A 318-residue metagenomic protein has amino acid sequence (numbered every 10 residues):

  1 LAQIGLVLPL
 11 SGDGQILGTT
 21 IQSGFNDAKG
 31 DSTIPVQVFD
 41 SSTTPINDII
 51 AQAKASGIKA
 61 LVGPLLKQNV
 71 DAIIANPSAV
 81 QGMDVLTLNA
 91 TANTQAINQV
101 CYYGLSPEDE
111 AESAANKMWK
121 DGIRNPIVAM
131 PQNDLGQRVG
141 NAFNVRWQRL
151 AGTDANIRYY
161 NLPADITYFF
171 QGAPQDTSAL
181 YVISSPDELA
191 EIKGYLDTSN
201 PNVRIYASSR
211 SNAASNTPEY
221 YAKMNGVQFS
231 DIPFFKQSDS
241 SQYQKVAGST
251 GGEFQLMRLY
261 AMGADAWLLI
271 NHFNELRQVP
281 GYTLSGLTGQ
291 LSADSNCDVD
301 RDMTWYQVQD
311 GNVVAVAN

Functional and structural regions predicted by a protein language model:
A2-L17, P126-V128: Short beta-strand segments enriched in small/hydrophobic residues
I16-I21, T33-N93: Beta-alpha junction/loop-to-helix N-cap segments that form part of ligand/metal-binding clefts
P35-A55, A111-S113, R138, N161-P174: Structural motif
G57-K67, V85-L88, N125-M130, D176-L189 (+1 more regions): Periplasmic-binding protein-like
N93-K117, Y221-P233: Short beta-strand elements at the ligand-binding edges of bilobed clamshell
V100-R158: An alpha-beta-alpha
T177, K193-A264, N274, Q278: Extracellular/periplasmic periplasmic-binding protein-like sensory domains
G248-A317: Segments of small-molecule ligand-sensing domains
